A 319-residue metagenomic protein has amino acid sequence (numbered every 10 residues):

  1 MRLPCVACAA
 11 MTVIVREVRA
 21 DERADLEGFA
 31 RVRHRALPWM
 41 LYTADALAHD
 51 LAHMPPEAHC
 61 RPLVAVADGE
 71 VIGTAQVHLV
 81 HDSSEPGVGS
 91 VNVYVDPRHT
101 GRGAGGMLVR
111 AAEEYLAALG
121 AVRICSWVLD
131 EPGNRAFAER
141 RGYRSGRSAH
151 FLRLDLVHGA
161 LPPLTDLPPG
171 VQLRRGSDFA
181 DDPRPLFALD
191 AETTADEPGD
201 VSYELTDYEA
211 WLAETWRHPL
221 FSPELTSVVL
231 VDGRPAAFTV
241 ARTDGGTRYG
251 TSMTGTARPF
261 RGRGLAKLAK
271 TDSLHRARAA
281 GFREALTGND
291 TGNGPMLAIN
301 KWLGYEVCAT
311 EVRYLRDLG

Functional and structural regions predicted by a protein language model:
R2-A9, H81, P97-F179, V312-R316: Acyl-donor-binding surface of acyltransferase catalytic domains
R2-L51, V64, D166-T206: Short amphipathic alpha-helix that is part of the acyltransferase structural core
R23, R33-D130, V231, P235-S252 (+1 more regions): Conserved donor-binding loop and adjoining core beta-sheet/short helix segment in diverse acyl/aminoacyl transferases
G101-E114, T256, G262-H275, A298 (+1 more regions): Conserved acetyl-CoA-binding loop-helix of GNAT-fold acetyltransferases
F137-A138, T251, I299-N300: Hydrophobic residues within well-ordered alpha-helices
R141-A160, L225, H275, A280-G319: Active-site/acyl-donor-binding loops of N-acyltransferases
D200-G233, F238: A mid-sequence, solvent-exposed acidic-amphipathic segment
F238-R242, R248-M253, G262, A266-D272 (+3 more regions): Extended hydrophobic/aromatic segments used for targeting, binding, or gating
